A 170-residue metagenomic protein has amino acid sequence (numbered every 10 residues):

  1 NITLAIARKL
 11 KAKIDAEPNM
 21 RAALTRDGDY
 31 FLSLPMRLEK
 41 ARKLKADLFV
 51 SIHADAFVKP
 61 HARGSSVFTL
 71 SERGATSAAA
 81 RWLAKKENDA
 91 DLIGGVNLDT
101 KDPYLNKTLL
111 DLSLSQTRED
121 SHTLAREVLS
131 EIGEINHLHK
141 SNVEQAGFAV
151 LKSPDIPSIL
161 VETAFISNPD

Functional and structural regions predicted by a protein language model:
N1, V58, L109-D170: Active-site-adjacent mobile loop/cap segments within catalytic or ligand-binding domains
N1-D102, S115-R126: Catalytic-core regions of hydrolytic enzymes
Y104-K107: Short, basic/glycine-rich phosphate-binding loops at helix/coil junctions that contact nucleotide phosphates
